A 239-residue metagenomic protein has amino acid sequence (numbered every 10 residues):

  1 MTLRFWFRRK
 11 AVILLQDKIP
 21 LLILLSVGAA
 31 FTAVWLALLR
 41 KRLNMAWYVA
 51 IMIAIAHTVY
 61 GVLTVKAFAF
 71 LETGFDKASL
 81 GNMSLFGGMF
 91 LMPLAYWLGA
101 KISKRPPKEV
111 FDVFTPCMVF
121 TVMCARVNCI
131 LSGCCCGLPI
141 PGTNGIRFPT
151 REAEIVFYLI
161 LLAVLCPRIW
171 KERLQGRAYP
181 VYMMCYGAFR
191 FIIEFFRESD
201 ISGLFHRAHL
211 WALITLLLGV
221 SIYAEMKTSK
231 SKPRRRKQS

Functional and structural regions predicted by a protein language model:
T2-S239: Hydrophobic, membrane-interfacing alpha helices
